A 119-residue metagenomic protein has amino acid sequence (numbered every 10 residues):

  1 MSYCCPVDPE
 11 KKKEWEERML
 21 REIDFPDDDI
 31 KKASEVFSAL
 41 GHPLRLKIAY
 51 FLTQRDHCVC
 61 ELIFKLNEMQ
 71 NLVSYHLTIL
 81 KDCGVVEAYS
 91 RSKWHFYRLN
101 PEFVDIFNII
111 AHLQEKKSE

Functional and structural regions predicted by a protein language model:
M1-A39: N-terminal leader segment of winged-helix/HTH proteins
A33, F96-E119: Conserved segment of winged-helix/HTH DNA-binding domains
P43-L46, Q54-C60: Short capping segments at the starts of secondary-structure elements
L46-I48, D105: Pre-recognition alpha-helix immediately N-terminal to the DNA-recognition helix within helix-turn-helix or winged-helix
A49-Y50, L80: Hydrophobic residues on short alpha-helical segments
L62-F64: A short acidic, leucine-rich amphipathic alpha-helix
M69-L72: Helix-turn-helix DNA-binding motif, specifically the short coil turn and the N-cap/start of the second
D82-R91, R98: Beta-hairpin "wing" of winged helix-turn-helix
